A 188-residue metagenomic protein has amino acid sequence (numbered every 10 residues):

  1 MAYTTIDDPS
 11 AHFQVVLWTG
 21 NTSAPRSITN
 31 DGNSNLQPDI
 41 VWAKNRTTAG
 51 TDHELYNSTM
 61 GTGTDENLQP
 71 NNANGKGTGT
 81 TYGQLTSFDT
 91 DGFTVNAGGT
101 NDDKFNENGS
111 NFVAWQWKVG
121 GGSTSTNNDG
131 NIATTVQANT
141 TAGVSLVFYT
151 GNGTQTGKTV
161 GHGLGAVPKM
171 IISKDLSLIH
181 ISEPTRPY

Functional and structural regions predicted by a protein language model:
M1-D8, Q116-T154: A short "linker-to-beta-strand initiation" element
A2, I6-I40, E54-G61: An N-terminus-focused feature that recognizes amino-terminal "leader" regions
W18-S34, D129-T134, F148-L164: Surface-exposed ligand/attachment interfaces on beta-rich extracellular proteins
I40-K44, A114-K118, M170-K174: Residues within well-ordered beta-strands of beta-sheet-rich folds
K44-G50, M60-G63, V119-S123, D175-L178: Acidic glycine-/aspartate-rich tracts in secreted/extracellular proteins
A49-D91: Active-site-surrounding "flap" and adjacent substrate/cofactor-binding loops of secreted or lumenal enzymes, prototyped
A97-N106: Short beta-strand-plus-loop segments that form exposed binding edges in beta-rich domains
I179-Y188: Single conserved hydrophobic/aromatic residue that forms the stacking wall/gate of nucleotide- or nucleobase-binding
